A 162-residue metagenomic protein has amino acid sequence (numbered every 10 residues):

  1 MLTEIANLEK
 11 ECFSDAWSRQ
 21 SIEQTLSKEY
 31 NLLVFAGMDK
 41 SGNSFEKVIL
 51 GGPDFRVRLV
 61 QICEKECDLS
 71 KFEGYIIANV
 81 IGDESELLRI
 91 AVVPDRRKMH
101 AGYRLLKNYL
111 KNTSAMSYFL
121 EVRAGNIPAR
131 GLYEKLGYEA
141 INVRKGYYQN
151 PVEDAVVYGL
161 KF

Functional and structural regions predicted by a protein language model:
L2-R97, Y103-N112, K161: Acetyl-CoA-dependent GNAT
S21, R144-K145: Short, P/G- and charge-enriched loop/turn segments at secondary-structure junctions
F72, A140-N142: Residue-level detector of beta-propeller blades
I90-R104, R123-G131, K135-L136, A140: Conserved glycine-rich acetyl-CoA-binding loop
Y109-T113, Y118, A129: Short hydrophobic clusters on alpha-helical segments that form packing/core surfaces in small helical domains
F119, R123-I127, L136, G146-F162: C-terminal "cap" of GNAT-fold acetyltransferases
